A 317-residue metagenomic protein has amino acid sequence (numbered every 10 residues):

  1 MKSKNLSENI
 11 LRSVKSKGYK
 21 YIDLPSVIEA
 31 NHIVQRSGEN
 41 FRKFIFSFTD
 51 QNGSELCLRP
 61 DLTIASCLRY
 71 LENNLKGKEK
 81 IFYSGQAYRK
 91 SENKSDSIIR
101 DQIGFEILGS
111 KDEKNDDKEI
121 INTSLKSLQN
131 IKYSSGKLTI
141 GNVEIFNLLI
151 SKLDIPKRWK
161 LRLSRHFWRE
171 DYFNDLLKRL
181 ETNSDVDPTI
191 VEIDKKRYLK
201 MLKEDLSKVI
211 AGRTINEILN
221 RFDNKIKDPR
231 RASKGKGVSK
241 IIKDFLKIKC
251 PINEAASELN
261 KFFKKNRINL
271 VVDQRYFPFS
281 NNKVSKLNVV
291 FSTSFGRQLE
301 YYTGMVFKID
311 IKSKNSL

Functional and structural regions predicted by a protein language model:
K2-G18, I22, I28-E29, D61-L75 (+2 more regions): Positively charged, Gly/Ser-enriched RNA/tRNA-binding surfaces
S26-L56, K90: Polyanion/phosphate-binding surface patch
K43-N52, D154-D185, I311-S313: Acidic, His- and aromatic-enriched active-site or binding-groove loops in soluble protein domains that engage sugars
I99-I103, I140-L148: Short, conserved phosphate-binding/catalytic loop or strand-edge motifs used in phosphoryl-/nucleotidyl-transfer
T123-S127, I145, K152-I155: Long, mid-chain structured domain cores
L138-G141, F262: Short internal beta-strands
I140-I145, R158-S164, D187, N216: RNA-interacting cores
L148-K157, E300-F307: Short glycine/threonine-rich loop-to-helix capping motif typified by GTGT followed within a few residues by an Asp-Pro
